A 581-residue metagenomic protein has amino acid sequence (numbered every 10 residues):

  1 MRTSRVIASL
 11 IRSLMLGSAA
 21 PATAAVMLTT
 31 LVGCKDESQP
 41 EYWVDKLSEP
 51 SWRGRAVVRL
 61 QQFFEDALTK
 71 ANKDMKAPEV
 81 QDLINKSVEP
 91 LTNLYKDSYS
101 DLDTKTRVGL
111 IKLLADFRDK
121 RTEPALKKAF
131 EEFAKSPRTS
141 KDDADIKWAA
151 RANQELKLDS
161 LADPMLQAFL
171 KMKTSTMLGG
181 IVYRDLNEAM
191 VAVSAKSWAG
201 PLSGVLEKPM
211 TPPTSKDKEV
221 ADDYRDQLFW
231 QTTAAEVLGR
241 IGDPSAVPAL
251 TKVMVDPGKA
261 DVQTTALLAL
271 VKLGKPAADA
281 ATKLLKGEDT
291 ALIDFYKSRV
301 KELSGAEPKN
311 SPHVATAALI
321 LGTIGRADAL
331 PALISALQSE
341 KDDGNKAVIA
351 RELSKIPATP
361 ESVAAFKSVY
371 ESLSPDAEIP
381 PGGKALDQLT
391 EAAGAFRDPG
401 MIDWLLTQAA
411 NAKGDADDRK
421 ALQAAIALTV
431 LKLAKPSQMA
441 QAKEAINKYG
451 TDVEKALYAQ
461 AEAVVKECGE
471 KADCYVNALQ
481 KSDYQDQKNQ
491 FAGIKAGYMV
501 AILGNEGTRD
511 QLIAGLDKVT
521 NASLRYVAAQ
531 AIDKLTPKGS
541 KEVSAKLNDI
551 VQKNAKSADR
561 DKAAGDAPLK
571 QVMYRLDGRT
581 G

Functional and structural regions predicted by a protein language model:
R2-V32: Sec-dependent bacterial lipoprotein signal peptides
T3-V6, S13, A56, D510 (+3 more regions): Positively charged, low-complexity intrinsically disordered regions
I11, V32-D36, L47-E49, R575-R579: Extended amphipathic alpha-helical repeat scaffolds
S18-P21, A25-V26, C474, K495 (+1 more regions): Low-complexity, intrinsically disordered short segments enriched for Gly/Pro and polybasic residues
C34-D45, D66-S98, D119-S136, L158-K173 (+11 more regions): Amphipathic alpha-helical scaffolding segments comprising HEAT/armadillo-like alpha-solenoid repeats
R53-Q81, S100-K120, T139-L158, T176-K196 (+14 more regions): Structural detector for internal amphipathic alpha-helices that build alpha-solenoid repeat scaffolds
